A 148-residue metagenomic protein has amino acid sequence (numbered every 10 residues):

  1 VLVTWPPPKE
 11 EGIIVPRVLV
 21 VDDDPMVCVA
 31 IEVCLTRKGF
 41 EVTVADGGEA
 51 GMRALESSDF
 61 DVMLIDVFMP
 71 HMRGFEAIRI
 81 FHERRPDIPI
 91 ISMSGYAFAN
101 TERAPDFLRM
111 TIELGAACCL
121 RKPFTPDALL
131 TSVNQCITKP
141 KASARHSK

Functional and structural regions predicted by a protein language model:
V1-R17, D127-K148: Non-catalytic signal-transmission and effector/linker regions of two-component phosphorelay proteins
V29-R37: Charged docking surfaces used in two-component/phosphorelay signaling
V44-R53, G74: Helix N-cap/capping motif at the beta->alpha junctions
R53, F75-D87, D106: Short amphipathic alpha-helix used as the core "switch/output" element in two-component signaling
S58-L64: Active-site beta3 strand of CheY-like receiver
D66, S94: Active-site residues of response regulator receiver
M69: Receiver (REC) domain active-site loop signature in two-component systems and cognate sites in sensor histidine kinases
E76, A97-L120, D127, T131: Alpha4 helix (beta4-alpha4-beta5 surface) of REC/receiver domains from two-component response regulators
